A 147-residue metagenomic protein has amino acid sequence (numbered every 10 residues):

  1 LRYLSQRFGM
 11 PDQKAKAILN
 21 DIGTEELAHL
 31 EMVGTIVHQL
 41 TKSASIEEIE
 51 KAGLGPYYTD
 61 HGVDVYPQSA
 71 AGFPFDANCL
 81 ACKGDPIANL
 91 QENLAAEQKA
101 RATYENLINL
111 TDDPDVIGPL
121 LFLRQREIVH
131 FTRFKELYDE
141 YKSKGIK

Functional and structural regions predicted by a protein language model:
L1-K147: Non-heme di-metal
